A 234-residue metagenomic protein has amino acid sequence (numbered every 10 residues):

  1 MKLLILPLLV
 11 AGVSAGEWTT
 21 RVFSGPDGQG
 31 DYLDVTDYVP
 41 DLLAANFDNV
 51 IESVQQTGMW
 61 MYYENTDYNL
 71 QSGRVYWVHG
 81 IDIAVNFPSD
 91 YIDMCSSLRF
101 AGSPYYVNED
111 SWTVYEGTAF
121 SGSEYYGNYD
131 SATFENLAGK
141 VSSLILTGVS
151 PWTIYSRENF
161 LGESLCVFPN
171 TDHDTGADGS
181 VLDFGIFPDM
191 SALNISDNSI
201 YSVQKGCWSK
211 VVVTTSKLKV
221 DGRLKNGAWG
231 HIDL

Functional and structural regions predicted by a protein language model:
K2-L234: Compact beta-sheet-dominated domain cores in extracellular/mature segments
